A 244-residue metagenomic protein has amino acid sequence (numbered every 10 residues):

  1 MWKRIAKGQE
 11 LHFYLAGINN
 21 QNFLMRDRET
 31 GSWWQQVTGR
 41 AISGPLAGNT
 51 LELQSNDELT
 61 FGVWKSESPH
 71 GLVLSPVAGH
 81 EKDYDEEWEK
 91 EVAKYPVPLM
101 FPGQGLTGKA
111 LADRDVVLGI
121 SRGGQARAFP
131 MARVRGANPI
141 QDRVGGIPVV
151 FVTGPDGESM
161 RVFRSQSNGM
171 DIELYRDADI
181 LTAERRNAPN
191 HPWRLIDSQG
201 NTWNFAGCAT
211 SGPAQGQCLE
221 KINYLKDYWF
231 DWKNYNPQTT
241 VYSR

Functional and structural regions predicted by a protein language model:
M1-R244: Mid-to-C-terminal functional-domain signal that highlights helix-capping/loop sites within ligand-binding modules
